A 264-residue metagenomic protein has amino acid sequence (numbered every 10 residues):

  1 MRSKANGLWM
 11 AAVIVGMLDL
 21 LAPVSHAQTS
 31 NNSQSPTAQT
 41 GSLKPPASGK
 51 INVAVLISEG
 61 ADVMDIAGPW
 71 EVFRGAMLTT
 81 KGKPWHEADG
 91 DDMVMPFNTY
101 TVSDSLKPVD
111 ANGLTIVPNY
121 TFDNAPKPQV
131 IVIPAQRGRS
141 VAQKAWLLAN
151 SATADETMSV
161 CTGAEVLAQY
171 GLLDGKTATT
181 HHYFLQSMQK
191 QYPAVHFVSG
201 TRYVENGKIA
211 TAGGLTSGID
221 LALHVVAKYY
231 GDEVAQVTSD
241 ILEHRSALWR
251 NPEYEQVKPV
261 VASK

Functional and structural regions predicted by a protein language model:
M1-A11: Bacterial N-terminal signal peptides that target proteins for export
M10-L20: Bacterial N-terminal signal peptides
A27-T157, E165-Q169, D174, Q186 (+2 more regions): Extended, subdomain-level signal for the structured scaffold at the beginning of enzyme domains
M158, T177, Y183-V204, A210-G214: Catalytic cores of DNA base-excision repair glycosylases
V204-Y230: A glycine-centered loop/beta-turn motif at secondary-structure junctions
